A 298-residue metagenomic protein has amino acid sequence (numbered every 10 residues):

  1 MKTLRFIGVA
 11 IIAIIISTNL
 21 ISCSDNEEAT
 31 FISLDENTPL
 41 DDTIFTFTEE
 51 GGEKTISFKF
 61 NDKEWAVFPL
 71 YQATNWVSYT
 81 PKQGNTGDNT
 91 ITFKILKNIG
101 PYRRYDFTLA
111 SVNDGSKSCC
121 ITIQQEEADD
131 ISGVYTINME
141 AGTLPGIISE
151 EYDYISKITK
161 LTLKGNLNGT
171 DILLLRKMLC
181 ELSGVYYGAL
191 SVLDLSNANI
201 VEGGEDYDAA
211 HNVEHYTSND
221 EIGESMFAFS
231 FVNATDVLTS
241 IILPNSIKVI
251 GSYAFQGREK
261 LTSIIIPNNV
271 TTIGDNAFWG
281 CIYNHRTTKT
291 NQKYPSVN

Functional and structural regions predicted by a protein language model:
M1-V9: Bacterial N-terminal signal peptides that target proteins for export
T3, I16-I44, S116-V134: Bacterial Sec-dependent N-terminal signal peptides
A29-I44, T55, F60-T92: Surface-exposed binding patches on compact interaction domains or structured appendages
E50-I56, N98-T108: Short, solvent-exposed loop/turn segments enriched in Ser/Thr/Gly
I91, P101-D114, L243: A short beta-strand micro-motif common to beta-rich folds, especially ectodomain repeats
V134-M139, K160-L167, G188-D220, N233-V249 (+2 more regions): Structural signature of tandem-repeat unit edges
T143-D153, T170-C180, Y253, N276: Short, T/G/N/S-enriched strand-turn elements that build extracellular solenoid repeat scaffolds
S225, G251-Q256, G274-W279: Consensus positions within tandem repeat domains that build extended binding/scaffold surfaces
